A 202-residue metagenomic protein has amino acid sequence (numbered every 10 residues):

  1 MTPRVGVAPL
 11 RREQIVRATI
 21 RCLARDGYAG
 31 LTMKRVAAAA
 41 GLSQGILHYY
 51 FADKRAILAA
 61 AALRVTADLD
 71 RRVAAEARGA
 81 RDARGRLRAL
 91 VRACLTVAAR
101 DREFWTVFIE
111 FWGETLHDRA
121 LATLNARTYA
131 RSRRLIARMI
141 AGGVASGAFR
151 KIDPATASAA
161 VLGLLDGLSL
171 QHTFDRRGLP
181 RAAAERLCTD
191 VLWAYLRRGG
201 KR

Functional and structural regions predicted by a protein language model:
P3-R4, A120-A130, V144-L192, G199-R202: Hydrophobic/aromatic-rich alpha-helical bundle segments in the mid-to-C-terminal region
R11-T19, V36, A61-V65, L69 (+1 more regions): Generic hydrophobic, amphipathic alpha-helix propensity
R12, I20, A74, R78 (+7 more regions): Solvent-exposed, non-membrane alpha-helical residues enriched in polar/charged side chains
Q14, R21-A56, A60: Helix-turn-helix
A18-D26, R72, E76-G79, V107 (+2 more regions): Solvent-exposed, amphipathic alpha-helical segments
R25-A29, A80, D101, S146: Short coil/turn segments at alpha/beta junctions that flank glycine-rich nucleotide-binding fingerprints
A60, R71-F104, A157-V161, E185 (+1 more regions): Hydrophobic alpha-helical connector segments
R86, A99-T123: Amphipathic alpha-helical segments used for helix-helix packing
